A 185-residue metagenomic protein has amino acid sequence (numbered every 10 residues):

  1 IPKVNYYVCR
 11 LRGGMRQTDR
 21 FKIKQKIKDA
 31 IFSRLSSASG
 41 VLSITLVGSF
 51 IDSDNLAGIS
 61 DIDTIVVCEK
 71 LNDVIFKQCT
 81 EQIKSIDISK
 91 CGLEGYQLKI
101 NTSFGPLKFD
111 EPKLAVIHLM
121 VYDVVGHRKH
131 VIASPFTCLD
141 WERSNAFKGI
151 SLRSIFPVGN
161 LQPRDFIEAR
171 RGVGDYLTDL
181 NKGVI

Functional and structural regions predicted by a protein language model:
I1-I23, F76-I185: Conserved NTP/Mg2+-binding pocket subregion across the NTase superfamily
K22-I31, L35: Surface-exposed, low-hydrophobicity interaction/linker segments
F32-I62, V67-V74: Active-site nucleotide-donor binding segment shared across nucleotidyl transfer reactions
